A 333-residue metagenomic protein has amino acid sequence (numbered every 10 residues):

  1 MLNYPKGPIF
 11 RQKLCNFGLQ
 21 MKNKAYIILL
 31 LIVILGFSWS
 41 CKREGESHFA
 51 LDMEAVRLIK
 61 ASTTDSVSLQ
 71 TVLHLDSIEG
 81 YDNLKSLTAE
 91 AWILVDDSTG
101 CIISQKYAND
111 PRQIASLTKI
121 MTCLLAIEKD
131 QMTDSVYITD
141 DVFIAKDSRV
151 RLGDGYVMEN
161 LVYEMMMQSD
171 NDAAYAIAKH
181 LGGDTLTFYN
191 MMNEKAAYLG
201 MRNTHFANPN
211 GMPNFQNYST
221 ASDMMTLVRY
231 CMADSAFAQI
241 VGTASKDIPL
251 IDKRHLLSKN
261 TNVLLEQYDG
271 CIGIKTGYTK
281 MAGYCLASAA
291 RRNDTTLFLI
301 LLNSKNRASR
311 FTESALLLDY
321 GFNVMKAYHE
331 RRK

Functional and structural regions predicted by a protein language model:
L2-A91, M325-K333: N-terminal secretory targeting signals
Y4, A25, L29, V136 (+8 more regions): Hydrophobic alpha-helical segments and their boundary regions
K6, K13, K22-K24, K42 (+16 more regions): Context-gated lysine
I9-F10, I102, L125, R229 (+2 more regions): A ubiquitous, low-specificity "background" feature that marks scattered single residues across proteins without
L30, Y81-N83, I127, T279 (+1 more regions): Residues embedded in well-ordered secondary-structure elements
C41-G45, R202, P213-Y218, S222-K333: Domain-terminus/edge residues, biased toward the C-terminal soluble/receptor-binding domains of extracytoplasmic
E44-S222, R229-S235: Active-site-adjacent loops and short helices of periplasmic peptidoglycan-processing enzymes
